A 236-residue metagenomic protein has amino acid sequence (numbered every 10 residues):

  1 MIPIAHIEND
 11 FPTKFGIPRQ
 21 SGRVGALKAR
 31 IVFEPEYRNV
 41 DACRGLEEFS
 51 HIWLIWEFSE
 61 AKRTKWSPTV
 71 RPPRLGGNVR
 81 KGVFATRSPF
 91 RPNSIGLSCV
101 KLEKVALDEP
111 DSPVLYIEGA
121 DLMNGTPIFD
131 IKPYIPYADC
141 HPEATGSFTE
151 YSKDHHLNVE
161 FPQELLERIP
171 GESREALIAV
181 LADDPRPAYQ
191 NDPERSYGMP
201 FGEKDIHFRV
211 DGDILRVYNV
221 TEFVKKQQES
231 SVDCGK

Functional and structural regions predicted by a protein language model:
M1-I95, L107-Y116, A120-K236: Mixed-charge, low-complexity intrinsically disordered regions
E8, V100-E103: Conserved positions in beta-strands of structured domains
